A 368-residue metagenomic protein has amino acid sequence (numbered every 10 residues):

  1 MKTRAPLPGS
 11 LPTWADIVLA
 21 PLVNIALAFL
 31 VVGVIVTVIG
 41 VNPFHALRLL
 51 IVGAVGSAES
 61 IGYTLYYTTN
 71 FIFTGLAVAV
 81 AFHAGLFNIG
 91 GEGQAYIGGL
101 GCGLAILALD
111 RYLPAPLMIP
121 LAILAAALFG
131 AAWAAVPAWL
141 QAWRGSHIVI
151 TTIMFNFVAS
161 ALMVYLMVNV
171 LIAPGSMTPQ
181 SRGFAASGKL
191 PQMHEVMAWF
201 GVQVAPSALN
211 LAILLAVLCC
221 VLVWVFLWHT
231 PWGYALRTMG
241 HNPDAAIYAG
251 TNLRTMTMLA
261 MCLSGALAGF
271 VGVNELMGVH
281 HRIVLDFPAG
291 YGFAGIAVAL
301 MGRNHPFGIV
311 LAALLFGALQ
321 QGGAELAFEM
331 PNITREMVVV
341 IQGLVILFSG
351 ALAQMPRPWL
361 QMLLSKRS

Functional and structural regions predicted by a protein language model:
M1-L27, G33, H241, Y248-T255 (+1 more regions): Cytosolic-side transmembrane-helix boundaries in multi-pass membrane proteins
K2-G75, P116-L117, L121: Membrane-interfacial amphipathic/re-entrant helices at transmembrane-helix boundaries
P8-L19, F82-G91, P114-G188, H229-P231 (+2 more regions): Short loop segments and helix-boundary regions at transmembrane helix junctions of multi-pass inner-membrane proteins
A20-T37, T74-V78, G99, G103-A105 (+7 more regions): Hydrophobic core segments of alpha-helical transmembrane domains in multi-pass membrane transport and ion-translocation
V34-V41, V52-L109, I123, A127-V149 (+5 more regions): Single transmembrane alpha-helix segments in multi-pass membrane proteins
A58, T152, N156-H229, M337 (+1 more regions): Transmembrane helix-bundle core of multi-pass membrane transporters and related energy-transducing complexes
A132, M197, V204-R282, P306-F307 (+1 more regions): Helix-loop-helix "hairpin" substructures at the membrane interface of multi-pass membrane proteins
C262-G343: Transmembrane alpha-helical segments in multi-pass inner-membrane proteins
